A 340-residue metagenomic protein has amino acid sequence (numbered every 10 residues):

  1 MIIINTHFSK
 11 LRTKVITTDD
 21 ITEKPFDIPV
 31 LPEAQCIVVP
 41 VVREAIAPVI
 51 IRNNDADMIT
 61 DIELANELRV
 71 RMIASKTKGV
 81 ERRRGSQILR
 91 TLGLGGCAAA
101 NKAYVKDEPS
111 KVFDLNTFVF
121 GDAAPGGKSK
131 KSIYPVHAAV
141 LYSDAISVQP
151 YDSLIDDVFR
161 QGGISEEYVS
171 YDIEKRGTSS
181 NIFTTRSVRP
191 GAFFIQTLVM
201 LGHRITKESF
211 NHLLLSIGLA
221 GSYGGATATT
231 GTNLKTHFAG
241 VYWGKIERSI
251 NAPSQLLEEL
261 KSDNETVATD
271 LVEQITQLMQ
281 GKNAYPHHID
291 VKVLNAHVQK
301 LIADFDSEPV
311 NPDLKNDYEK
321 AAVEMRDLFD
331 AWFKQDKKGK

Functional and structural regions predicted by a protein language model:
M1-K340: RNA-binding basic/glycine-rich loop and surface signature characteristic of RAMP-family CRISPR effectors
